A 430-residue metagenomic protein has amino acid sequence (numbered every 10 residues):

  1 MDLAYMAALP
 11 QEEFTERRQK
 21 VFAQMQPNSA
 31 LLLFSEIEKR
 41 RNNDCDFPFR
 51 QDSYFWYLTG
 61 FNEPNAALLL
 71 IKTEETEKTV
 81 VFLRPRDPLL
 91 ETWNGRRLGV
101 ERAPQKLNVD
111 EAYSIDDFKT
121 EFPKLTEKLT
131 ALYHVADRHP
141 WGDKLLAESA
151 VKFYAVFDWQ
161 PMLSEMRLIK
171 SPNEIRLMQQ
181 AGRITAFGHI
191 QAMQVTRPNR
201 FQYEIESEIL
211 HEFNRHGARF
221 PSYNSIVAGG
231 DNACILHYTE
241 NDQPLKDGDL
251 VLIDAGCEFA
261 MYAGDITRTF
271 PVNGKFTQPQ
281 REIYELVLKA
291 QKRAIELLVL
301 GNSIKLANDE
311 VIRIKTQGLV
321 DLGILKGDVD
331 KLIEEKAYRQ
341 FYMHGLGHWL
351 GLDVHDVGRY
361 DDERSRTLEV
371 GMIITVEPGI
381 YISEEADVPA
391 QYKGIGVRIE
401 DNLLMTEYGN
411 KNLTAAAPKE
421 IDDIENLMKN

Functional and structural regions predicted by a protein language model:
M1-N430: Active-site neighborhoods and metal-handling regions in enzymes and metal-associated proteins
